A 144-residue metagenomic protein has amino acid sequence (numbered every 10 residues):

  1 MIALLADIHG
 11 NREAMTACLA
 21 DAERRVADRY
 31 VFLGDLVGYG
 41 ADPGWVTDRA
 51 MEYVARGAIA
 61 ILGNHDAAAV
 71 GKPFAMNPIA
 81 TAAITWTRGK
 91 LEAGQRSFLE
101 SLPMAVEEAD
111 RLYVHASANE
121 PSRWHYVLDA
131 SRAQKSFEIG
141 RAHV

Functional and structural regions predicted by a protein language model:
M1-R56, A142: N-terminal active-site segment of His-dependent metallophosphoesterases
V46-V114, N119-G140: Active-site neighborhood of divalent metal-dependent phosphoester bond hydrolases
